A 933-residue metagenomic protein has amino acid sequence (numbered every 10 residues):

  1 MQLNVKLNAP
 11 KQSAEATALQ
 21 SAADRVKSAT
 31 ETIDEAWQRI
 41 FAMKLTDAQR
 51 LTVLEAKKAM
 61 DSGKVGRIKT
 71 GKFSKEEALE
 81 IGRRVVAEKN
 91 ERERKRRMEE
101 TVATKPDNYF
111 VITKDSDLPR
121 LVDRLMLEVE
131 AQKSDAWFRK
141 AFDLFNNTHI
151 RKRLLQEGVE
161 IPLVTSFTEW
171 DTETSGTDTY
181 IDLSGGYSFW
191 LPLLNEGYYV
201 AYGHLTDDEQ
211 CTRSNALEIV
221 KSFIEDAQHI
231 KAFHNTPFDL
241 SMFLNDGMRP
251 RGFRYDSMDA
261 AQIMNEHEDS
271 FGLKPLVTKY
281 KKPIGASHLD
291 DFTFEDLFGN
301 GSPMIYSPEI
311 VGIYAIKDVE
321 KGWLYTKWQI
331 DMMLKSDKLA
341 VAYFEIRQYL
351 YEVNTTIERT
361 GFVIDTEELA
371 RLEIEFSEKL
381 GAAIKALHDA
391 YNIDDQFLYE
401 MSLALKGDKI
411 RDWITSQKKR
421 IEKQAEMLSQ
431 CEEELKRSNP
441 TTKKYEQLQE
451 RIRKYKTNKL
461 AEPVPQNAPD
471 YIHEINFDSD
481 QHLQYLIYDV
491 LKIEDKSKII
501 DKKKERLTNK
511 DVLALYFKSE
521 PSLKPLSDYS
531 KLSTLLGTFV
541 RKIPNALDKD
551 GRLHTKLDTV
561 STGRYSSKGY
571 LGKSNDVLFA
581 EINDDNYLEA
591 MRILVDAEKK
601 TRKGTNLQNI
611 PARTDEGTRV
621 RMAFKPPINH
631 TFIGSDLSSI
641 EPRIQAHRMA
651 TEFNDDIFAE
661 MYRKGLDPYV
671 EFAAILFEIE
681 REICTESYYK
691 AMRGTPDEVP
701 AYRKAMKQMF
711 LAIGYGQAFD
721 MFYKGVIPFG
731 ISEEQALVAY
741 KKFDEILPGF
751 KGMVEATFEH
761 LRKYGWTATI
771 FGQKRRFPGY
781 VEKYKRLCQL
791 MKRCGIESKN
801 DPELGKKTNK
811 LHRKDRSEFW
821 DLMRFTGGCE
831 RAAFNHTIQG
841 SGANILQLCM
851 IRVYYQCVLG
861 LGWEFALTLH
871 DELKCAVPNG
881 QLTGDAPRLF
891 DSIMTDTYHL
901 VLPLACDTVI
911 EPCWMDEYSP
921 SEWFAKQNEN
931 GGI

Functional and structural regions predicted by a protein language model:
Q2-H204, E268, Y280, H288 (+10 more regions): Conserved "right-hand" nucleotidyltransferase catalytic core of DNA-directed polymerases
E169, Q228-T236, F632-G634: Acidic beta-strand-to-loop metal/phosphate-binding motif
T177-D178, P237-M248, A260-M264, L483-K492 (+2 more regions): Short active-site loop/helix that positions an aromatic residue
W190-L194, T236-G301, W328: Metal-dependent phosphoesterase core characteristic of DEDDh/y 3'-5' exonuclease domains
L193-K231, F362: Nucleic-acid-processing active sites and adjacent nucleic-acid-binding tracks, predominantly divalent metal-dependent
E352-T355, R359, S429, V560 (+4 more regions): Conserved catalytic core of nucleic-acid polymerases
N476-F477, E864-L869: Short beta-strand
P878-G884: Helix N-cap motif at beta-to-alpha junctions
